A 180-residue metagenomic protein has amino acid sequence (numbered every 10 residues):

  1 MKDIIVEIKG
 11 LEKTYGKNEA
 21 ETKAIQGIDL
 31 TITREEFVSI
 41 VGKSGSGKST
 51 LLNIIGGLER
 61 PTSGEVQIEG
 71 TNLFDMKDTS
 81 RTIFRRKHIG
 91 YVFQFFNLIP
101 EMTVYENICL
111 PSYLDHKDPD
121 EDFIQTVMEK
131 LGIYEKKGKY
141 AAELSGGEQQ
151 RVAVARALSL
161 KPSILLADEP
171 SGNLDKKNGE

Functional and structural regions predicted by a protein language model:
I4-E180: ABC family nucleotide-binding domain
